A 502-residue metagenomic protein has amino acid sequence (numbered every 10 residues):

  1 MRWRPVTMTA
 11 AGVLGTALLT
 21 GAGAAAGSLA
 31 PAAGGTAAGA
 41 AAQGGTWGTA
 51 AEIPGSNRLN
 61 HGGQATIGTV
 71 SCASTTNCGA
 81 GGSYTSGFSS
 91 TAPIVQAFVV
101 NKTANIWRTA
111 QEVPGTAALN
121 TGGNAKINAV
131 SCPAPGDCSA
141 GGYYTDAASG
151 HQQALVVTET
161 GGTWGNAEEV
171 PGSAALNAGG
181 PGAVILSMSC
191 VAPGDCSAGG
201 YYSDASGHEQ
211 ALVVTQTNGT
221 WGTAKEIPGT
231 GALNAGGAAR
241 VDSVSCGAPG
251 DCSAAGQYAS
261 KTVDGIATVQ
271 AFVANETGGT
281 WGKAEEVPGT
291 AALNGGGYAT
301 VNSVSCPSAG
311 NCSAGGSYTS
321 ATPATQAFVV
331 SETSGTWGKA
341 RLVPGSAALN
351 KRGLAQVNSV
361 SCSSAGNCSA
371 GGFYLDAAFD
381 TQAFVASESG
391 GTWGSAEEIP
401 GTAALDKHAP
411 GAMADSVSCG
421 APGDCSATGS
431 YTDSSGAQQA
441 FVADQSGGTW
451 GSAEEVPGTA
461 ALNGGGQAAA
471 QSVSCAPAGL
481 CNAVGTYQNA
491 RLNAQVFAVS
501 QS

Functional and structural regions predicted by a protein language model:
R2-L29: Secretory targeting and sorting signals
A26-S502: Residue-level hotspots at or immediately adjacent to binding/recognition sites across diverse folds
